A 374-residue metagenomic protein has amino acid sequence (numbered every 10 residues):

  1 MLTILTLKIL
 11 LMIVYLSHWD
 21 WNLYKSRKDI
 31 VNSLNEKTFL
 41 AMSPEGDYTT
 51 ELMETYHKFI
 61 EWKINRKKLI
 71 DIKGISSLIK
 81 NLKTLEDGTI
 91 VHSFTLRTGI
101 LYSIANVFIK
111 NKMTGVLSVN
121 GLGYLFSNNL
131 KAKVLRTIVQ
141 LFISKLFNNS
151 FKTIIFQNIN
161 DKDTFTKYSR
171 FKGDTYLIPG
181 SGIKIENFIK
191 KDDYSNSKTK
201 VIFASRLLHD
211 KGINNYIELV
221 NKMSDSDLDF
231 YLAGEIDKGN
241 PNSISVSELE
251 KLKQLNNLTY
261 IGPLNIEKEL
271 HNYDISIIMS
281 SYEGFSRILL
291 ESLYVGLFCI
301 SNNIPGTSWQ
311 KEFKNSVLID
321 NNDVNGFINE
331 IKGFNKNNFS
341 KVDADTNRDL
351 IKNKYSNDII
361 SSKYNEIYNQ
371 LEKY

Functional and structural regions predicted by a protein language model:
N22-D29, L208-K222, L290: A conserved mid-protein helix/loop that constitutes part of the nucleotide-sugar donor-binding site
A41, F298-S301: Short hydrophobic beta-strand element within catalytic cores of glycosyltransferases and related nucleotide-activated
M42-D47, A204, D229-V246: Glycosyltransferase donor-sugar binding loop
I60-E61, S144-I189: Donor nucleotide-sugar binding/catalytic pocket of nucleotide-sugar-dependent glycosyltransferases
S93-G99, V119-N120: Short His-centered aromatic/hydrophobic patch
I244-P263: Nucleotide-activated donor-binding/catalytic signature segment of Leloir-type glycosyltransferases, i.e., the conserved
S281: Aromatic "clamp/platform" in nucleotide-sugar-dependent glycosyltransferases that forms part of the donor/acceptor
F313-N325, G333-N338: Conserved acidic donor-binding segment of nucleotide-sugar-dependent glycosyltransferases
